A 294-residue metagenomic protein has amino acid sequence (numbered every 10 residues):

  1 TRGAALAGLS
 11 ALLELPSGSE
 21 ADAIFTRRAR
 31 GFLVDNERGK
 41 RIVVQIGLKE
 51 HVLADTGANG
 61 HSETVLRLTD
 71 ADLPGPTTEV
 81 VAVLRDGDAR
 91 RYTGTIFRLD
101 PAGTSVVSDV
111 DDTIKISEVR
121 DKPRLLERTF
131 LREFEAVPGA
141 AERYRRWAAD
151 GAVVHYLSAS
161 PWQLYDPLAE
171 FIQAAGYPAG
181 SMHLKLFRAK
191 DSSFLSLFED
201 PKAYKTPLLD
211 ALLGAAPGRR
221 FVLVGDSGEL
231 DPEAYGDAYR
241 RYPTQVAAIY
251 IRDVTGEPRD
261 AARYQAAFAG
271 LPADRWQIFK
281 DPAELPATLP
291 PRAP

Functional and structural regions predicted by a protein language model:
T1-T95, E284-P294: Intrinsically disordered, serine/threonine/proline
G87, P101, R145-V153, G176-P178: Secondary-structure boundary elements
A89-V106, V110, P123-R124: Short beta-strand elements
T104-V106, V154, F221: Generic beta-sheet signal
T104-V119, Y235: Asp-based phosphoryl-transfer active-site loop
K115, R120-V137: Metal-dependent phosphoesterase signature
F130-V154, W162-D166: Short, acidic loop-to-helix structural element flanking the phosphoryl-transfer center in phosphate-processing enzymes
S160-P294: C-terminal cap/substrate-recognition subdomain and adjoining C-terminal extension of metal-dependent phosphatase-like
